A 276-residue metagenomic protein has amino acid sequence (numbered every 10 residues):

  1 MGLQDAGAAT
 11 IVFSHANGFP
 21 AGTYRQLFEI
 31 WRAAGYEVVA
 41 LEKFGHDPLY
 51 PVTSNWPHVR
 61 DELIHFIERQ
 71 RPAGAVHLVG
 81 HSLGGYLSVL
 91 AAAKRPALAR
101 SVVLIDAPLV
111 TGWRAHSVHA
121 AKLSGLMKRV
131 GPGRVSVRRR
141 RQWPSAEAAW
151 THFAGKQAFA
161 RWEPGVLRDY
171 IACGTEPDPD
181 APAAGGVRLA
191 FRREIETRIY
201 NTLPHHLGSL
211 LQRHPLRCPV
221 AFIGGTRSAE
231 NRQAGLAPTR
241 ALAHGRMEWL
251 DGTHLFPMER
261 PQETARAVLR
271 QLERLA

Functional and structural regions predicted by a protein language model:
A6-P48, F66: Conserved HGGG/HGGXW glycine-rich cap/lid loop of the alpha/beta-hydrolase fold
V12-A16, H81, G224: The conserved beta1-alpha1 loop
A40-V79, V118-A121, R266: Active-site loop/oxyanion-hole signature of alpha/beta-hydrolase fold enzymes
A75-S117: Conserved hydrolase catalytic core segment
V102-Q142, R232: Flexible "cap/lid" loop of the alpha/beta hydrolase fold
R140-I223, R227: Alpha/beta-hydrolase
Q212-G252: Conserved loop-alpha-helix segment in the C-terminal half of the alpha/beta-hydrolase fold that carries the catalytic
G252-Q262: Catalytic histidine-centered segment of alpha/beta-hydrolase-like enzymes
